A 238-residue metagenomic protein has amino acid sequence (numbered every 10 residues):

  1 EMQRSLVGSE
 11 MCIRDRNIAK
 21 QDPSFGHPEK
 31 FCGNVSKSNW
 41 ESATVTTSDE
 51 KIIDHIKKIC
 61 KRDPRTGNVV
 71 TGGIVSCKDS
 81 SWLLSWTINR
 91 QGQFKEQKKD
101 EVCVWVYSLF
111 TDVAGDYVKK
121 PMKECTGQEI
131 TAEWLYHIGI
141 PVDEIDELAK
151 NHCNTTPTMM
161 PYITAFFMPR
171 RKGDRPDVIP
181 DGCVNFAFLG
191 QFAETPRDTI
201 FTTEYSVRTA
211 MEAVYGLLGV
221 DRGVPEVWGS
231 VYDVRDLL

Functional and structural regions predicted by a protein language model:
E1-G8, C12-D15: Single conserved hydrophobic/aromatic residue that forms the stacking wall/gate of nucleotide- or nucleobase-binding
Q21-L238: Conserved flavin/dinucleotide-binding core of flavoenzymes
